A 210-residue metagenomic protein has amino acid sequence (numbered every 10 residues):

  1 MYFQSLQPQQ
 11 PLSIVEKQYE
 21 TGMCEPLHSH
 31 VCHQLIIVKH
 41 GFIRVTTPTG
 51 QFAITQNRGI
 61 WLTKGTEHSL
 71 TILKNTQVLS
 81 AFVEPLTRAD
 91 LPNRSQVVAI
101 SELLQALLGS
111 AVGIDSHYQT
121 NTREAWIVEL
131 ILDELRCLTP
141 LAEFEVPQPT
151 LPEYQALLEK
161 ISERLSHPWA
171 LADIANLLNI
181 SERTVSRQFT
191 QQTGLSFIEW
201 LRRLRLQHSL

Functional and structural regions predicted by a protein language model:
M1-I43, F52: Generic protein-terminus/edge-of-domain signal
E25, H40-T46, G59-I60, H68: Short beta-strand segments in beta-sandwich/barrel cores
V31, T47-T49, K74-T76: A generic beta-sheet turn/junction motif
T49-K64: Short acidic-glycine-tyrosine-enriched beta hairpin
G65-S95: Ligand-binding loop in jelly-roll beta-barrel domains
V97-E163: An amphipathic alpha-helical interaction segment
P168-D173, L178-I180, R187, Q191-L210: Terminal helix-turn-helix DNA-binding modules in bacterial transcription factors
